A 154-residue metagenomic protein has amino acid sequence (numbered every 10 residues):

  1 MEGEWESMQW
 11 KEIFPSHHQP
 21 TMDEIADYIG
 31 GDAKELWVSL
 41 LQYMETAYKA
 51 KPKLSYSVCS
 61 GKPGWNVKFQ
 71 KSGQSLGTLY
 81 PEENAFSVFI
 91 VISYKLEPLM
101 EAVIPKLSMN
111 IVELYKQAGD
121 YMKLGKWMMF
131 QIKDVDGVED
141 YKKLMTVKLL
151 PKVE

Functional and structural regions predicted by a protein language model:
M1-E154: Charge-dense, helix-prone N-terminal extensions
